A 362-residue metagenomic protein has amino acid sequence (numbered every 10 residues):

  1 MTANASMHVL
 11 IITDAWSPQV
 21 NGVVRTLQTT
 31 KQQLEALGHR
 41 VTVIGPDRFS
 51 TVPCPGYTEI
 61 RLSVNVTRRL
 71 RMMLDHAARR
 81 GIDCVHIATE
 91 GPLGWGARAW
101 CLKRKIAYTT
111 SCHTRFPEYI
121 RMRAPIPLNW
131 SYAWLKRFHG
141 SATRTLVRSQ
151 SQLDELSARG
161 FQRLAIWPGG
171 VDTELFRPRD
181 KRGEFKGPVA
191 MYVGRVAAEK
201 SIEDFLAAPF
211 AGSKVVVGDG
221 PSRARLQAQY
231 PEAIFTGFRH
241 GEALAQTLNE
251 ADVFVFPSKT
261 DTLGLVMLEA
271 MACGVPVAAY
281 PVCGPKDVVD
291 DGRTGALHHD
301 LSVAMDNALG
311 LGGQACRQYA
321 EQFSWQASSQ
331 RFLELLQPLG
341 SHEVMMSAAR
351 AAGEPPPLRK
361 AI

Functional and structural regions predicted by a protein language model:
A107-T109, E118-R137: Nucleotide-sugar donor phosphate/pyrophosphate-binding loop at the beta->alpha transition of glycosyltransferases
A133-R179: Donor nucleotide-sugar binding/catalytic pocket of nucleotide-sugar-dependent glycosyltransferases
H139, Q246-A251, F332: Short alpha-helical donor nucleotide-sugar binding micro-motif in glycosyltransferases
R182-V217: Conserved donor-binding/catalytic core segment of Leloir-type glycosyltransferases
R223-E242: Nucleotide-activated donor-binding/catalytic signature segment of Leloir-type glycosyltransferases, i.e., the conserved
K259: Aromatic "clamp/platform" in nucleotide-sugar-dependent glycosyltransferases that forms part of the donor/acceptor
M267, A272, P276-A279, V289 (+1 more regions): Short hydrophobic beta-strand element within catalytic cores of glycosyltransferases and related nucleotide-activated
G310-P356: A charged, aromatic-enriched C-terminal amphipathic alpha-helix characteristic of glycosyltransferases across folds
